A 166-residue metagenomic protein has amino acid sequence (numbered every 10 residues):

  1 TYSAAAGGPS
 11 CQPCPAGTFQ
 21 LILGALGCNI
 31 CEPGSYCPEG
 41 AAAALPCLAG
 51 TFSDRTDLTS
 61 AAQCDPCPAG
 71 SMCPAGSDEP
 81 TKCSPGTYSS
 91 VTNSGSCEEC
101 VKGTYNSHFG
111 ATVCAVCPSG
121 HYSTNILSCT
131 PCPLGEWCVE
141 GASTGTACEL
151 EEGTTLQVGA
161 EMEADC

Functional and structural regions predicted by a protein language model:
T1-C166: Disulfide-rich, cysteine-dense extracellular ectodomains and adjacent flexible linkers of secreted and cell-surface
